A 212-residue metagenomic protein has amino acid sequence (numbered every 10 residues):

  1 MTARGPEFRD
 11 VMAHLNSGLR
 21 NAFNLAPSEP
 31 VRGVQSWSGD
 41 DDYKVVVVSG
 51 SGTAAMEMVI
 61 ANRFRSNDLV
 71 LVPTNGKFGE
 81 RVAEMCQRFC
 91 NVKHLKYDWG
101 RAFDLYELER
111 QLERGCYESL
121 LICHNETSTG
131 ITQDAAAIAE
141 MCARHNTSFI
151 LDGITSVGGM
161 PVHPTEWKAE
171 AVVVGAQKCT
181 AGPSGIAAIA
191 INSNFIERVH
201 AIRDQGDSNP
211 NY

Functional and structural regions predicted by a protein language model:
M1-M58, K77, R81-M85: Conserved N-terminal alpha-helix of the aminotransferase class I/II PLP-enzyme fold
V46-S49, V72, H94-K96, L121-I122 (+2 more regions): General beta-strand structural signal in soluble alpha/beta enzymes
A54, N62-E118: PLP-dependent aminotransferase-like
F78-E80, R101, S156-G158, K178-G182 (+1 more regions): Short gly/pro/ser/thr-enriched loop/turn and capping motifs at secondary-structure boundaries
F103-S156, A171, C179: Active-site phosphate-binding strand-loop segment of PLP-dependent enzymes
P164-Q177: Conserved active-site segment immediately N-terminal to the catalytic lysine that forms the internal aldimine
Q177-Y212: Active-site C-terminal subdomain of aminotransferase-like
